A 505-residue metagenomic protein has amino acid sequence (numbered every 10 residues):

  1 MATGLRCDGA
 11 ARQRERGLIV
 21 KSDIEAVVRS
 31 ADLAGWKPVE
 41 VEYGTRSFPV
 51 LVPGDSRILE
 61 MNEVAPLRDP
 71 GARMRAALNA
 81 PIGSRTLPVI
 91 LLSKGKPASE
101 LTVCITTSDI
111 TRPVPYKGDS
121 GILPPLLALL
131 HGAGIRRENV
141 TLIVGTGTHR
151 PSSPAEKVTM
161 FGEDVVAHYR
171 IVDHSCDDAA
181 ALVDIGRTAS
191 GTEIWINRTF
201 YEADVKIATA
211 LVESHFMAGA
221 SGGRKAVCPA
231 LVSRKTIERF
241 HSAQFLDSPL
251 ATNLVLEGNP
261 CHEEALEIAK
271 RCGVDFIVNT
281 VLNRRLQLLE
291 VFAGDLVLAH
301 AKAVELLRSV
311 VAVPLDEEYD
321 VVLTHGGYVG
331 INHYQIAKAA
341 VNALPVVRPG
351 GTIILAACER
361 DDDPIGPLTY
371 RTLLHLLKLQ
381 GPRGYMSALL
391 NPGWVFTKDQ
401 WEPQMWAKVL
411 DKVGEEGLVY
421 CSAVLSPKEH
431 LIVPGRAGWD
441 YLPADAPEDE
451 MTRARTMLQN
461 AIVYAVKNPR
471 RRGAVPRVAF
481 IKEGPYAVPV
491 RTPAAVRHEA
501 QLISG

Functional and structural regions predicted by a protein language model:
G17-E60, G71, E416-G505: Extended hydrophobic packing segments that form well-structured cores
V50, E60, V114-P115, A208-T209 (+8 more regions): Short helix/loop capping segments that flank catalytic or ligand/cofactor-binding pockets
V52-S93: An N-terminal, well-structured beta->alpha segment
L87-R150, L323, I336, A340-I354 (+3 more regions): N-terminal active-site beta-alpha-beta segment that forms phosphate/nucleotide-binding and substrate-recognition loops
D119-T192: Well-ordered mid-protein domain cores that form the structural environment of catalytic cofactors
V166-E318, V346: Conserved, well-structured core segments that form the ligand-binding/active-site neighborhood of functional domains
V297-D363: Active-site segments that bind and position negatively charged phosphate/pyrophosphate groups
H333-Y420, S426: C-terminal catalytic subdomain
